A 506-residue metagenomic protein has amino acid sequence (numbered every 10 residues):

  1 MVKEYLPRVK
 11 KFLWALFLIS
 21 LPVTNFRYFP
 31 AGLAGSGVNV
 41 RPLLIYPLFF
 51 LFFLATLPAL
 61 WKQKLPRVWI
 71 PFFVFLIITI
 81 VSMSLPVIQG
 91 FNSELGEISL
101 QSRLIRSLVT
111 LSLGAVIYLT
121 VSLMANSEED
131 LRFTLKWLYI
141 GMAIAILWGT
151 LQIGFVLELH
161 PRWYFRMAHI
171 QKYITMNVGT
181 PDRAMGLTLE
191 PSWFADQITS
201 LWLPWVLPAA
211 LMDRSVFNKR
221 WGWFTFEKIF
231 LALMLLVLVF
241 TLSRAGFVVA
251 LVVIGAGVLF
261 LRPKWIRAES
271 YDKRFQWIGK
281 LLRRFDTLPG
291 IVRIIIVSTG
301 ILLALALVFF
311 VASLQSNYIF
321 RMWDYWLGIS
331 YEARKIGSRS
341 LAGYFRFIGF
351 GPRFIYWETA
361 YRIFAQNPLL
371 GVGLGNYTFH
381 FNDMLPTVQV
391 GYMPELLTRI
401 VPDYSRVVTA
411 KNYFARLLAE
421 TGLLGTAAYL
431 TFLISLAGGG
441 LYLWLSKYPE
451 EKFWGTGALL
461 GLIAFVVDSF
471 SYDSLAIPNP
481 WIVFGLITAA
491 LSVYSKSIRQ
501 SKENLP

Functional and structural regions predicted by a protein language model:
M1-S93, N126-R132, K136, Y164 (+4 more regions): Transmembrane signal-anchor hairpin modules in multi-pass inner-membrane enzymes, especially those that act on
V2, I77-I80, L111-T120, R132-F285 (+3 more regions): Alpha-helical transmembrane segments of multi-pass inner-membrane proteins
K10-L18, P22, T225-M234, S405-N412 (+4 more regions): Loop-to-helix entry and N-terminal half of a specific, functionally important transmembrane alpha helix in multi-pass
L18, F50-F53, L207, A250-L261 (+3 more regions): Transmembrane alpha-helices of multi-pass inner-membrane enzymes
N25-A34, S93-E97, K172-T188, T398-A415: Juxtamembrane membrane-water interface segments that cap and precede transmembrane helices
N39-L48, S93-L123, M142: Aromatic-anchored transmembrane helix interface
L147, I153-L157, V258-F345, E358 (+3 more regions): A membrane-periplasm/extracellular boundary helix in multi-pass inner-membrane enzymes that assemble envelope glycans
G343-E358, Q366, L370-T421: Long extracytoplasmic/lumenal interhelical loops at the membrane interface of multi-pass membrane proteins
